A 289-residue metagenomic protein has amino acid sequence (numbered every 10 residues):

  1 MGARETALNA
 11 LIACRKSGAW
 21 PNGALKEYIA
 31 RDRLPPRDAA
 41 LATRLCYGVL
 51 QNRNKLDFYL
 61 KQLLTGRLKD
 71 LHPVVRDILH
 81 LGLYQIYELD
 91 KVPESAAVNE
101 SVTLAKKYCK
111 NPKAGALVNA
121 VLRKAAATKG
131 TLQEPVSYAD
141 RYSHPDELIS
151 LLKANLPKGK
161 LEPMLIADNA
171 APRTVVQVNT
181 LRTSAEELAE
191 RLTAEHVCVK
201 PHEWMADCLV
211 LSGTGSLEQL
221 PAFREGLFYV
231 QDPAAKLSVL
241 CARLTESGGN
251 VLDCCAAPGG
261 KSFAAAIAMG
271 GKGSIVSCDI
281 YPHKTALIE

Functional and structural regions predicted by a protein language model:
M1-E289: S-adenosylmethionine
